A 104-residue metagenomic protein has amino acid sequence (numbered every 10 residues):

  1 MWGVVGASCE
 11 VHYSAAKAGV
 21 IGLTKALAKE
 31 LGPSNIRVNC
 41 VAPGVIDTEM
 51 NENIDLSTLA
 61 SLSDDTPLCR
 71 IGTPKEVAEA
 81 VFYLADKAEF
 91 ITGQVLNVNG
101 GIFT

Functional and structural regions predicted by a protein language model:
M1-V5, I102: Active-site segment of SDR-like NAD(P)-dependent oxidoreductases
S8-H12, N35: Conserved catalytic loop/helix region of short-chain dehydrogenase/reductase
Y13, I21: Catalytic tyrosine of NAD(P)H-dependent dehydrogenase/reductases that use a Tyr as the general acid/base
A16, T24: Active-site helix of classical SDR
K29-P33: Alpha-helical segment proximal to the catalytic Tyr-Lys
V38, A42-N53: Short, flexible catalytic-loop segment of classical short-chain dehydrogenase/reductase
L56-K75: Catalytic Tyr-x(3-8)-Lys segment
R70-V98, F103: C-terminal substrate-recognition "lid" of short-chain dehydrogenase/reductases
